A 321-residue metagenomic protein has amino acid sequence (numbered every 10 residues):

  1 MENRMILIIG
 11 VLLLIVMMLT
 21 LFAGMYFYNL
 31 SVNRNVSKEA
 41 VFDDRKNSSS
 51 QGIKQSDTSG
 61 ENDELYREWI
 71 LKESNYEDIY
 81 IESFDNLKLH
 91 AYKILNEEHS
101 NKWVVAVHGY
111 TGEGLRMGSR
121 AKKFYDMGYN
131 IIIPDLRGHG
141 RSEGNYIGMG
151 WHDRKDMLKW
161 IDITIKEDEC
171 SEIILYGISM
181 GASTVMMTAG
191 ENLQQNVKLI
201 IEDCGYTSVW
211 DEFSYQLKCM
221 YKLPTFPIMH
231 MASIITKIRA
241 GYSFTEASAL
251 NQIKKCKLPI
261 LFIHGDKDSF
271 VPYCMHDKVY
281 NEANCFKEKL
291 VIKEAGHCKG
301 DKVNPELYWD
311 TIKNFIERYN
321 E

Functional and structural regions predicted by a protein language model:
I15-E82: An N-terminal hydrophobic leader/cap segment in hydrolases
Y110-K123, L136: The serine-hydrolase catalytic nucleophile loop
K123-E143: Conserved alpha/beta-hydrolase
I147-D168: Alpha/beta-hydrolase active-site loop
M187-Y242: Hydrolase active-site cap/lid region
A249, L258, P272-N281: Short alpha-helix in the alpha/beta-hydrolase fold that links the catalytic acid
K255-K257, F262-H264, D268: Short beta-strand/loop motif that positions the catalytic acidic residue of the alpha/beta-hydrolase fold
A295-W309: Catalytic histidine-centered segment of alpha/beta-hydrolase-like enzymes
